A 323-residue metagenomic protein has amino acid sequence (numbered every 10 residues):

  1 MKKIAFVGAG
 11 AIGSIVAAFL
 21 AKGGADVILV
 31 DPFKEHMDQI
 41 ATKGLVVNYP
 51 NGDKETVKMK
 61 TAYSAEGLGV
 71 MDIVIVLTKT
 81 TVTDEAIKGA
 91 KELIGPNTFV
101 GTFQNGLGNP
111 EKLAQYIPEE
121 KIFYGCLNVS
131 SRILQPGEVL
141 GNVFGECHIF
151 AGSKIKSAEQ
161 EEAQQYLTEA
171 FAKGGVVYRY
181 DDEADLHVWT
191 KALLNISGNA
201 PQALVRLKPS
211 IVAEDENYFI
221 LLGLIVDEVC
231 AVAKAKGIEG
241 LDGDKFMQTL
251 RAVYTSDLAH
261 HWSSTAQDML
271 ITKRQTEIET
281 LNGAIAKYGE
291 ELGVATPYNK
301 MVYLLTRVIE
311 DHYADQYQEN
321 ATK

Functional and structural regions predicted by a protein language model:
M1-D53: NAD(P)+-binding Rossmann beta1-loop-alpha1 motif at the extreme N-terminus of oxidoreductases
K2-K3, D72, C147: Nucleotide donor/acceptor-binding cores
A18, K22, K88-E92, Q115 (+2 more regions): Short, well-ordered alpha-helices that flank and scaffold nucleotide-derived cofactor binding pockets
D53-V139: Rossmann-like NAD(P)(H) cofactor-binding subdomain of soluble oxidoreductases
I94, E138-S153, A203-E214, W262-L270: Helix-loop-beta segment of a Rossmann-like dinucleotide-binding subdomain
F103-H187, K191, S197: Rossmann-fold dinucleotide-binding core
D185-A213, N217-C230, D257-A259: Active-site-proximal catalytic alpha-helix in oxidoreductases
L222-K323: NAD(P)-dependent Rossmann-like dehydrogenase/reductase catalytic/cofactor-binding core
